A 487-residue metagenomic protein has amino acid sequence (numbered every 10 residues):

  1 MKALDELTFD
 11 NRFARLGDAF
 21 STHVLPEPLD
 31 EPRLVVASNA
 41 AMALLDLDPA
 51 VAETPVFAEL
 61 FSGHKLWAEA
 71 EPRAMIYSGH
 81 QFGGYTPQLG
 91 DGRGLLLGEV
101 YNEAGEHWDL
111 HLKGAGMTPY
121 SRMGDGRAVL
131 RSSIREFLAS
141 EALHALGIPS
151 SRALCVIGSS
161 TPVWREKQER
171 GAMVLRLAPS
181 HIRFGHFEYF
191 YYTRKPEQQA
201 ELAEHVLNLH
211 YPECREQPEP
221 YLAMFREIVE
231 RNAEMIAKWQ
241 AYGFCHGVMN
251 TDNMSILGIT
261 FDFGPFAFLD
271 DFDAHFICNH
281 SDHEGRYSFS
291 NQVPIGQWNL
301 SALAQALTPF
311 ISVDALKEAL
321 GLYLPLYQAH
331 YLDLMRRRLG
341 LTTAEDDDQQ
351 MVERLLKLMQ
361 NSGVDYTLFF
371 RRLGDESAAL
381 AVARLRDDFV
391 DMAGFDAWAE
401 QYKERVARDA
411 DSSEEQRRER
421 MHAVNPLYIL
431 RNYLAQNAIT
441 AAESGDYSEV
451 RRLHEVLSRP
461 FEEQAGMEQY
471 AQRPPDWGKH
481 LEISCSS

Functional and structural regions predicted by a protein language model:
M1-L7, G17-T22, G98-E106, Y120 (+6 more regions): Phosphate-binding glycine-rich loops and adjacent basic patches that engage nucleotide phosphates, nucleic-acid
M1-Y77, C278, H283-S487: Regulatory N- and C-terminal appendages and interdomain linkers associated with kinase/kinase-like NTP transferase
E6, R15, F20, E31-R33 (+10 more regions): Residue-level detector of functional hotspots within protein domains
L7-R15, L112, G116, G126 (+4 more regions): N-proximal short alpha-helices
L25-P26, D125-R127, L222-A223: Short, contiguous strand/loop micro-motifs
E31-L34, A40-F57, S62-E216, L257-I259 (+6 more regions): Conserved ATP-binding subdomain of kinase catalytic cores across diverse folds
S133, P162-H246, L257-K357: ATP-dependent phospho-/nucleotidyl transfer catalytic cores
T251-D252, I256: Catalytic-loop Lys-Pro-X-Asn motif of eukaryotic-like protein kinases
